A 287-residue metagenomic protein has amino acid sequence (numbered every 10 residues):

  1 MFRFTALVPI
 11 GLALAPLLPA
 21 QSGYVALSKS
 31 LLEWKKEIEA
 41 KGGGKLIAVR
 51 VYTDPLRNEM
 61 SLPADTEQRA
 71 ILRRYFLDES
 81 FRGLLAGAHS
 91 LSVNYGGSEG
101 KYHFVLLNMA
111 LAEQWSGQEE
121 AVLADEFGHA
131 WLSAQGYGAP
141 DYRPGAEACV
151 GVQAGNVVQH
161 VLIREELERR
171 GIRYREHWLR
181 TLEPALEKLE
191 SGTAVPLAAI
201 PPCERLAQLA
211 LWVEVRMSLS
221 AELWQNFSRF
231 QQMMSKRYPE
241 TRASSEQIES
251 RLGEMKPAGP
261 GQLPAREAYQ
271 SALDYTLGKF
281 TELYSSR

Functional and structural regions predicted by a protein language model:
M1-F2: N-terminal secretory signal peptides that target proteins for export/translocation
T5-P16: Bacterial N-terminal signal peptides
A20-S90, E254-G261, G278-R287: A metal-dependent hydrolase signature that marks the N-terminal structural subdomain at the beginning of catalytic folds
I71-E119, L123, F127-A134: Active-site scaffold of zinc-dependent metalloenzymes
G117, S133-V161: Post-HEXXH active-site segment of zinc metalloproteases
A130-A139, R170, Y174: Amphipathic alpha-helical interaction segments
E165-T193: Short helix/loop segments within enzyme catalytic domains that coordinate or immediately flank catalytic cofactors
K188-R287: Pan-zinc metallopeptidase signature
